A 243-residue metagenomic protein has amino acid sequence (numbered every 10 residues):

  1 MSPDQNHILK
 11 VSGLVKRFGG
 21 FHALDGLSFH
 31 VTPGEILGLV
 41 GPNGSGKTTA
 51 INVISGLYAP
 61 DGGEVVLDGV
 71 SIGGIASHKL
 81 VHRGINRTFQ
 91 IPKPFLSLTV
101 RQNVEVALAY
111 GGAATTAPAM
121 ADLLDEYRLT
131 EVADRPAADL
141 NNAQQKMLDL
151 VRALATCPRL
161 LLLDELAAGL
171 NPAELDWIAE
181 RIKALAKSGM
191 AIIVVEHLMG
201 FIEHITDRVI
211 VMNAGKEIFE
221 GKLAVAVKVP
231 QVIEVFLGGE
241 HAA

Functional and structural regions predicted by a protein language model:
S2-A243: Glycine-rich phosphate-binding loops of nucleotide-dependent enzymes
